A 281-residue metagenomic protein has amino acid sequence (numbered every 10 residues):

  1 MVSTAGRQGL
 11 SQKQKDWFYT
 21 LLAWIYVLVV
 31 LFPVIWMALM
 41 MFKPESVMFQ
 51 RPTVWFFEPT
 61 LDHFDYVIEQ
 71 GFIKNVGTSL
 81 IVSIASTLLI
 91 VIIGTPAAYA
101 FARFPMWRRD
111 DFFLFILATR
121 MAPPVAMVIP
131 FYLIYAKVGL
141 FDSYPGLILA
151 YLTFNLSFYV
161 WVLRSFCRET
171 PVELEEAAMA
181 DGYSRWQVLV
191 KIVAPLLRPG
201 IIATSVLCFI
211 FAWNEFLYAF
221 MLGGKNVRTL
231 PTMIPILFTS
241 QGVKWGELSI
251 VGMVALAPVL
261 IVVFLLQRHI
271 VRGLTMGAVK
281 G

Functional and structural regions predicted by a protein language model:
M1-A5: Short, intrinsically disordered terminal tails adjacent to the first/last structured region
R7-L10, K15-G281: A structural signal for multi-pass alpha-helical bundles of membrane permease subunits that mediate small-molecule
